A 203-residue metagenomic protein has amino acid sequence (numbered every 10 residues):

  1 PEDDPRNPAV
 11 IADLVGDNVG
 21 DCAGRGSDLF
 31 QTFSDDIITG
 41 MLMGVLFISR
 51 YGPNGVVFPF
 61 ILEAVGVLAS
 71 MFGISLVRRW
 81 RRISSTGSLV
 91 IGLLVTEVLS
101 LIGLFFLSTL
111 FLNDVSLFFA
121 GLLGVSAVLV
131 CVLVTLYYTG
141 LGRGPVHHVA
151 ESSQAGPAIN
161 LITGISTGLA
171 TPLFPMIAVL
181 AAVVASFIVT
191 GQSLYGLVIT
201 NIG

Functional and structural regions predicted by a protein language model:
P1-G203: Hydrophobic packing and interface segments
